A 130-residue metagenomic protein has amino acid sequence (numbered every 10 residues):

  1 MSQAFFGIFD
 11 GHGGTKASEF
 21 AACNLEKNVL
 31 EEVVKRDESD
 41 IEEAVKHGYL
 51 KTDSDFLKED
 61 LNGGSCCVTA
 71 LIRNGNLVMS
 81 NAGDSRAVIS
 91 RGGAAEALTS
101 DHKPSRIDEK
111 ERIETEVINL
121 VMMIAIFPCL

Functional and structural regions predicted by a protein language model:
M1-L130: PP2C/PPM-type serine/threonine phosphatase catalytic domain
